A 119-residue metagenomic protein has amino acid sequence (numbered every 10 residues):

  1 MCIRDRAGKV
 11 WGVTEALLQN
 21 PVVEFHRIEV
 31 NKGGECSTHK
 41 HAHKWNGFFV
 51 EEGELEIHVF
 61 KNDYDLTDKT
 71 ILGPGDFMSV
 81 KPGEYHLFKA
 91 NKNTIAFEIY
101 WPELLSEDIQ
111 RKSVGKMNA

Functional and structural regions predicted by a protein language model:
R4-R27, E35-T38, D68-T70, K112-A119: A short, N-terminal "cap"/entry segment at the start of jelly-roll beta-barrel domains of the cupin/DSBH fold
A7, Y85-A119: Double-stranded beta-helix
F25-E29, G47, K69, F77-S79: Conserved hydrophobic/aromatic beta-strand scaffold that supports enzyme active sites
I28-H43, F48: Short, well-structured hydrophobic secondary-structure segments
S37, I57-V59, E98: Short hydrophobic/aromatic-rich beta-strand segments that constitute the beta-sheet cores of beta-sandwich/beta-barrel
H43-N62: Glycine- and acidic-residue-biased ligand/ion/polar-headgroup-sensing regions
K61-G83: Short acidic-glycine-tyrosine-enriched beta hairpin
